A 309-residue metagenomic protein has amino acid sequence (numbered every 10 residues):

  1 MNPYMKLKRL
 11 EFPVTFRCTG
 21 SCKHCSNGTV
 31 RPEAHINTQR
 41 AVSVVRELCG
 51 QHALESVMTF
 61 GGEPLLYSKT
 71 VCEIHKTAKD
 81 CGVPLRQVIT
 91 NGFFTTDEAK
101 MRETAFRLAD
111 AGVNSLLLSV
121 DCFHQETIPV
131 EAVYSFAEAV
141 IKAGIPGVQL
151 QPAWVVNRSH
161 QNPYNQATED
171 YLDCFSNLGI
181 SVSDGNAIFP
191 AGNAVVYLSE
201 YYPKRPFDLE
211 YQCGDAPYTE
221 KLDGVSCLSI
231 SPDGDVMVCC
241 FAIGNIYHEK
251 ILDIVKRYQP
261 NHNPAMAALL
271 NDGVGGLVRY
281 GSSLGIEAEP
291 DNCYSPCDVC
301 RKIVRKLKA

Functional and structural regions predicted by a protein language model:
N2-T38: Canonical Radical SAM [4Fe-4S] cluster-binding loop centered on the CxxxCxxC motif and its immediate flanking residues
P13, S119, S229: Conserved beta-strand segments that form the floor/walls of ligand-binding pockets within enzyme and binding domains
S21-H24, V30, E63-L66, N91-F94: Active-site-proximal cofactor/substrate-binding loop regions of enzyme domains
K23, E126, W154-L209, N245: Flexible glycine/acidic-rich beta-alpha junction loops that bind and position SAM and/or redox cofactors in anaerobic
T38-T59, Y67-Y171: Radical SAM/AdoMet-radical enzyme domain recognition
S183-A309: Accessory C-terminal segments flanking Radical SAM cores
